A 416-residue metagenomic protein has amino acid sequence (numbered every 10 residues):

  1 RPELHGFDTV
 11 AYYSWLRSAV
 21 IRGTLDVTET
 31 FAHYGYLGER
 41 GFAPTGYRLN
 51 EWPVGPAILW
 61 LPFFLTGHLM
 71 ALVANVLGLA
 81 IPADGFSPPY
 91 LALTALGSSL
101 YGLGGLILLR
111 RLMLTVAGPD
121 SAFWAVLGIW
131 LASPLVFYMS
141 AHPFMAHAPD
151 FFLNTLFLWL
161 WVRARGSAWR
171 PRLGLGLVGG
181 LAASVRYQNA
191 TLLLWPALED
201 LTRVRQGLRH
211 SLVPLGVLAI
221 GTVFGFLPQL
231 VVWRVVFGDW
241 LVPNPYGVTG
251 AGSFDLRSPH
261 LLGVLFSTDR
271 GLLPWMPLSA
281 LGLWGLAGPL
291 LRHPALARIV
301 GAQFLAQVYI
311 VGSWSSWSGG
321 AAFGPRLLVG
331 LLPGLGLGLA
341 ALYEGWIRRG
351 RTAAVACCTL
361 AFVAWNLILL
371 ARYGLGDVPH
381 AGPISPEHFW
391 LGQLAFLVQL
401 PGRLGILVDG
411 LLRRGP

Functional and structural regions predicted by a protein language model:
L16, A125-L127, R170-R186, L193-A197 (+1 more regions): Membrane-interface alpha helices of multi-pass inner-membrane proteins
T28-E51, S211-L212, L230, R234-P289 (+3 more regions): Membrane-lumen/periplasm interface segments of multi-pass, membrane-embedded glycan/lipid transferases
L72-P88, G104-S133, F152, R165-L175 (+1 more regions): Transmembrane-helix signature of polytopic, membrane-embedded enzymes that assemble or transfer cell-envelope glycans
A80-L106, V126-L156, L160, G180 (+1 more regions): Aromatic- and kink-enriched transmembrane "portal" helix at the membrane-lumen/periplasm boundary that abuts
W124-W130, L177, V223, L291-W314: Transmembrane alpha-helix segments characteristic of polytopic inner-membrane glycan-assembly/cell-envelope
F157-R172, Q206: Membrane-interface transmembrane helices that cradle and orient dolichyl/undecaprenyl
T191-V223, L283-H293, L337, R349: Perimembrane helix-loop-helix junctions
L273-G301, L335-L342, R351-L360: Hydrophobic, aromatic-rich transmembrane alpha-helices and their immediate juxtamembrane boundary segments
